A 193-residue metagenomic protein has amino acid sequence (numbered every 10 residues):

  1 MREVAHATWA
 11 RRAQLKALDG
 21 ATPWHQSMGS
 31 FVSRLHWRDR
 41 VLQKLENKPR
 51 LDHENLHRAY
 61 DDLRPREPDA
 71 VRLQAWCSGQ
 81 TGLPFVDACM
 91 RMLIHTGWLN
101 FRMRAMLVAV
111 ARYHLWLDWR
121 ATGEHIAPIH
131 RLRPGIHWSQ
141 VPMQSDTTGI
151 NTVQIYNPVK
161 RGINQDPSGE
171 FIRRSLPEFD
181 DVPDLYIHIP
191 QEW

Functional and structural regions predicted by a protein language model:
M1-W193: C-terminal catalytic domain of photolyase/cryptochrome flavoproteins, centering on the FAD-binding pocket
